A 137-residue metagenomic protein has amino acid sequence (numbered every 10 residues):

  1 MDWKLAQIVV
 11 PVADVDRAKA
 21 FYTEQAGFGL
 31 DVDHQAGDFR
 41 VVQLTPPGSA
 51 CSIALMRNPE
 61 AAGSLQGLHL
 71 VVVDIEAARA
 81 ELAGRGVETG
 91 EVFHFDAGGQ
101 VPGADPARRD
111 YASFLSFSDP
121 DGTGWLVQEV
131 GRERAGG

Functional and structural regions predicted by a protein language model:
M1, E60-A61, Q100-V101: Generic signal for short, ordered secondary-structure residues within or immediately flanking folded domains
M1-K19, Q66-L68, L126-G137: N-terminal beta-strand motif that seeds the catalytic metal site of vicinal oxygen chelate
M1-K4, S64, D110, S118: Residue-level preference for short coil/turn positions at secondary-structure junctions
D2-W3, V9-C51, P59, A77 (+1 more regions): Core segments of cupin and vicinal oxygen chelate
Q7-V9, V41-Q43, G67-H69, F114-S116: Short aromatic/hydrophobic contact patches that present stacked aromatics for nucleic-acid/ligand binding
D14, D74, D119: Acidic di-acidic motifs
G29-L65, V72, E91, R109-D110 (+1 more regions): Conserved short beta-strand elements that form part of the metal-binding/catalytic scaffold of enzyme active sites
L70, A80-G137: Vicinal oxygen chelate
